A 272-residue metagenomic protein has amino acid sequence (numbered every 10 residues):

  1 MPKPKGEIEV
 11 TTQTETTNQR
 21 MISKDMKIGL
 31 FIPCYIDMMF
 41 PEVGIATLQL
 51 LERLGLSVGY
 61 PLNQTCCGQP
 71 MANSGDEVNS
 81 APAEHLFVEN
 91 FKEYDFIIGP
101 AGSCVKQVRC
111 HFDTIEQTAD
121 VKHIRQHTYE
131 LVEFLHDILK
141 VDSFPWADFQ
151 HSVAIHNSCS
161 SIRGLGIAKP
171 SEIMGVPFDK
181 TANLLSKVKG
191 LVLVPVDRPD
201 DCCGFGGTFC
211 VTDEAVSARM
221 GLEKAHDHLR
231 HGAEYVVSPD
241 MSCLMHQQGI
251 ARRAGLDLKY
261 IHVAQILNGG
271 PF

Functional and structural regions predicted by a protein language model:
P2-F272: Iron-sulfur cluster-binding electron-transfer modules in prokaryotic oxidoreductases
